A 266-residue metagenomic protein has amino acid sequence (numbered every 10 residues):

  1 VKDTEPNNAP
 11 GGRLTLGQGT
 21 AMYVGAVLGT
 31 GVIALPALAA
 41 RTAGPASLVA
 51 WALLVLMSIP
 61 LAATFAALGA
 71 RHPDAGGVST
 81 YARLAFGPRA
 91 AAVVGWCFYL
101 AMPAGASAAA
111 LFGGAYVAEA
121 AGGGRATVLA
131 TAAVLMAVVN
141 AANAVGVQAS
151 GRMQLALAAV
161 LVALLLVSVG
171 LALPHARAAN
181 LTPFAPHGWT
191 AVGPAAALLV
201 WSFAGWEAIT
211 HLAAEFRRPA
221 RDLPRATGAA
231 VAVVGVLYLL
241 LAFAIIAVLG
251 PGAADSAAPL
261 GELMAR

Functional and structural regions predicted by a protein language model:
V1-A37, R41-A46, I59, A63 (+1 more regions): Membrane-interface "cap" regions at the ends of multi-pass membrane proteins
D3-G11, S47-L48, A52, A126-T127 (+1 more regions): Helix-loop-helix junctions that connect adjacent transmembrane segments in multi-pass membrane transporters
R13, T42, R71, A85 (+2 more regions): Helix-loop interface residues and adjacent transmembrane-helix termini in multi-pass membrane transporters, primarily
R13-Y23, G87-L100, T131-A132, H187-L199 (+1 more regions): Select transmembrane alpha-helical segments in multipass membrane proteins
Q18, A141-G146, A213-A214: Structural signal for the C-terminal ends of transmembrane alpha-helices and the immediately following loop
T20-L28, A52, L56, W96 (+6 more regions): Residue-level signature of the transmembrane alpha-helical core of multi-pass small-molecule transporters
L38, A50, I59-M136, N140-A144: Hydrophobic transmembrane alpha-helices that form the core helical bundles of multi-pass secondary transporters
V138-V160, L165: Intramembrane alpha-helical segments
